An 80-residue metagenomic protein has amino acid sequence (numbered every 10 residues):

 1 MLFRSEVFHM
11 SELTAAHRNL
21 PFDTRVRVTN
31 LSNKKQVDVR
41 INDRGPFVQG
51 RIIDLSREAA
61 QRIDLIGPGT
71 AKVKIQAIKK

Functional and structural regions predicted by a protein language model:
M1-L2: Short, small-residue-biased leader/transition segments that mark boundaries at the very start of proteins
M10-A16: Short alpha-helix capping/helix-loop boundary micro-motifs
D23-S32, K72-A77: Short conserved beta-strand and strand-loop elements enriched in small hydrophobics with frequent Asp/Gly
V37-R44: Short beta-strand-centered aromatic/proline hotspots
V48-L55: Short, solvent-exposed secondary-structure boundary/capping segments
R57-K80: Glycine- and charge-enriched low-complexity intrinsically disordered segments
